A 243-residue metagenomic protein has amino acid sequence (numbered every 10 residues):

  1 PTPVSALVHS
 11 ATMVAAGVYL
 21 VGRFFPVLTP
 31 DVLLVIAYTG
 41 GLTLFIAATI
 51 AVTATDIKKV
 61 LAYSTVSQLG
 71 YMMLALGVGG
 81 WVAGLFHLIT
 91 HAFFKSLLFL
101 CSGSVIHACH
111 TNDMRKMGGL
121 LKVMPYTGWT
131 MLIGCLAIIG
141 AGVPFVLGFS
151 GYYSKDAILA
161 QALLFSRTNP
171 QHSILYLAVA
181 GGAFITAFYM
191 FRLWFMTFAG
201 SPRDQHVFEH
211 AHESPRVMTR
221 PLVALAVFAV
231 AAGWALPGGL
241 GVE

Functional and structural regions predicted by a protein language model:
P1-E213, V217, P221, F228-W234: Hydrophobic transmembrane alpha-helices and their helix-loop junctions in integral membrane proteins
V227, G238-E243: Aromatic-capped, Gly/Pro-kinked transmembrane alpha-helices
